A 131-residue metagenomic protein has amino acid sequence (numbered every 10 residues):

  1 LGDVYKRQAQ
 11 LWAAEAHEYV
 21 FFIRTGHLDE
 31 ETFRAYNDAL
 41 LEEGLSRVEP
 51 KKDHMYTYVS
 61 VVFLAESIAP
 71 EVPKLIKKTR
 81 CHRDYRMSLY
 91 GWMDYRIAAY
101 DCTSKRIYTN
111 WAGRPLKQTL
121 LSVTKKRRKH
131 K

Functional and structural regions predicted by a protein language model:
G2-Y5: Short, small-residue-biased leader/transition segments that mark boundaries at the very start of proteins
Q10-L40: Active-site ExK catalytic segment of metal-dependent nucleases
A16-Y19, Y56-V59, Y95: Short, surface-exposed beta-edge/turn micro-motifs
E31, A69-K74, Y108-T109: Switch/connector loops and helix/strand junctions flanking conserved nucleotide-binding motifs in nucleotide-processing
R34-A39, P73-R80: "Short basic amphipathic alpha-helical interaction patches in structured regions
E42-K51: A short, acidic, amphipathic alpha-helical segment used as a generic capping/interface helix at domain edges
K51-L75, D101: Nucleic-acid nuclease catalytic cores
K78-K131: Charged, structured surface patches that assemble and position nucleic-acid processing machinery
